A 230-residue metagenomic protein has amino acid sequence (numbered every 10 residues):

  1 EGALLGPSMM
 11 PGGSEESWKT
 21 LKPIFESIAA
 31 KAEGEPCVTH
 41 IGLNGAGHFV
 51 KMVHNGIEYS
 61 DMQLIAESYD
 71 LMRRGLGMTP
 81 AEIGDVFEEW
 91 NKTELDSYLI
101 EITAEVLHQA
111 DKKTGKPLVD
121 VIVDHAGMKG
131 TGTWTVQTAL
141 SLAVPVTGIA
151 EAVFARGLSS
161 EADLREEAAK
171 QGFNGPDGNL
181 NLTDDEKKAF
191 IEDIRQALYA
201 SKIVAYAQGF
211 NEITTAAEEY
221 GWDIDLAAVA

Functional and structural regions predicted by a protein language model:
E1-D85, K92-V121, S159-D185: Rossmann-fold dinucleotide-binding core
I24, L71, T138-A139, A216: Residues within well-ordered alpha helices
A30, A155, A162, E167-A230: ATP-dependent carboxylate/acyl-activation modules
G47-E67, G127-S159, S201-Q208: Conserved phosphate/anionic-ligand binding catalytic regions in large, soluble enzymes, centered on
V53-N55, V121-H125, D193-A197: A short glycine/serine-rich beta->alpha loop
S68, P80-I83, T147-I149, G221-L226: Flexible, glycine/charged-enriched surface loops at secondary-structure junctions
D85-K92, D225-A230: A short beta-alpha structural unit
T114, I122-M128, V136, A168 (+1 more regions): Metal- and O2-centered redox machinery and metal/ROS homeostasis
